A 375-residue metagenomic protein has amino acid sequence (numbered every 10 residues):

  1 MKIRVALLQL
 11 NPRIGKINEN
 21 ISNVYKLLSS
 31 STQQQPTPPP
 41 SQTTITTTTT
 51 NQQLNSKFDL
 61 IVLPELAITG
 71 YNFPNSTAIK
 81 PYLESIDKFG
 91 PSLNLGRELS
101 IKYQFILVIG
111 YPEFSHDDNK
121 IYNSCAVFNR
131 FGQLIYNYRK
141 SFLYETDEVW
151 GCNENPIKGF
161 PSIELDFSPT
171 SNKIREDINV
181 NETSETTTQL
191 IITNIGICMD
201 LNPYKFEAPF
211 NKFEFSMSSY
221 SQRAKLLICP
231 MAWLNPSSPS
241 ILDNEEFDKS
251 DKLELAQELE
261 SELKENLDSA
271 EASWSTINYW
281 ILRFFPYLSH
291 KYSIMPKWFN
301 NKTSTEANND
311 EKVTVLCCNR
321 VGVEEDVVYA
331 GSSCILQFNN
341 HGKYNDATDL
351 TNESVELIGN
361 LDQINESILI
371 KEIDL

Functional and structural regions predicted by a protein language model:
M1-T44, T49-L60: N-terminal glycine-/serine-/threonine-rich phosphate-binding loop
R4, S124, S332-C334, S367: Conserved beta-strand and immediately adjacent loop positions that scaffold enzyme active sites
R4, S56-K57, Q104, I192 (+2 more regions): Short loop/turn motifs at secondary-structure junctions
Q9-N11, P64, N72, R139 (+3 more regions): Residue-level recognition of beta-strand->loop/alpha-helix junctions
N11, F131, N339-H341: Solvent-exposed strand-loop boundary residues in beta-sheet-rich modules
S31, P36, P40, T50-K80 (+7 more regions): Active-site beta-strand/loop signature of hydrolases that rely on acidic residues for catalysis
K88, F114-M231, N235-N244, K249-K252 (+1 more regions): Active-site catalytic loop in hydrolytic enzyme cores
P91-V108, N202-L361: CN hydrolase (nitrilase-like) catalytic-core segments centered on the catalytic cysteine and neighboring Lys/Glu
